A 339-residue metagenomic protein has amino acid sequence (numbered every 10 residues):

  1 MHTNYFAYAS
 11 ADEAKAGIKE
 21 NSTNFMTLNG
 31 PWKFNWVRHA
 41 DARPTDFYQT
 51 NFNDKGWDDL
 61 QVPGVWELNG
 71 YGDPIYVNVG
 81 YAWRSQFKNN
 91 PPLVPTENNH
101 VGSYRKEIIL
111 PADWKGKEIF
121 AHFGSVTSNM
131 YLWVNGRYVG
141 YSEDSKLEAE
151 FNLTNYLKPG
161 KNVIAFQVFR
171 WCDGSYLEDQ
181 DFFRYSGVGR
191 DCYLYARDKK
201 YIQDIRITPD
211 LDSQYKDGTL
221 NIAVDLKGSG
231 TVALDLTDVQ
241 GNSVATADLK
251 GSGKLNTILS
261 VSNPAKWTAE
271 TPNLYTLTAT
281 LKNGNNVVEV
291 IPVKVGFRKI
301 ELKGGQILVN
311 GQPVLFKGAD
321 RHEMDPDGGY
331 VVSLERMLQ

Functional and structural regions predicted by a protein language model:
M1-S85, V163-W171, V239: Accessory carbohydrate-binding/adhesion or oligomerization-edge regions at the termini of glycan-active proteins
I18-K19, K33-V37, R43, V65-N69 (+4 more regions): Accessory beta-strand-rich segments of carbohydrate-active enzymes
W114-K117, L157-K161, V261-L274: Short glycine/proline/serine/threonine-rich loop/turn segments at secondary-structure transition edges
L132-V134, D217-L249, L255-T257: Beta-strand-rich binding/interaction modules
W133-V139, Q240, G284, N310-G311: Short strand-turn-strand beta-turns centered on an Asx-Gly dipeptide
V163-F166, T271-N283: Short, aromatic- and glycine-rich surface loops/edge beta-strands on solvent-exposed regions
K199-G228: Surface beta-strand/loop "capping" patches
R206, T278-Q339: N-terminal carbohydrate-binding accessory modules
